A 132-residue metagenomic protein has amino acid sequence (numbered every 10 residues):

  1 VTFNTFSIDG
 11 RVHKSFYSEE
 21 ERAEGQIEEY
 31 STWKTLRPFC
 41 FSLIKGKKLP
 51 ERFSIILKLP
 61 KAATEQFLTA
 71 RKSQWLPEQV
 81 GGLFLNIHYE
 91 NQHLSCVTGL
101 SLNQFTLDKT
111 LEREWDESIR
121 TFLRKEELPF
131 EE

Functional and structural regions predicted by a protein language model:
V1-Q66, A70-Q74: Extended, low-hydrophobicity segments enriched in charged/polar residues
L43-G46, E90-V97: Short, flexible, solvent-exposed loop/turn segments with mixed acidic/basic and small polar residues
K48-R52, V80-G82, V97-G99: A general secondary-structure signal for short beta-strands and their flanking turns/coil in non-transmembrane regions
F53-I55, L85, L102: Hydrophobic residues positioned within well-ordered beta-strands of beta-sheet architectures
L59-K61, Y89-N91, D108: Beta-strand elements of well-folded, non-transmembrane domains
Q74-E90: Conserved alpha/beta core surface patches that mediate binding of polyanionic ligands
L94-E132: Mixed-charge, glycine-accented linear interaction segment located at domain edges/termini
